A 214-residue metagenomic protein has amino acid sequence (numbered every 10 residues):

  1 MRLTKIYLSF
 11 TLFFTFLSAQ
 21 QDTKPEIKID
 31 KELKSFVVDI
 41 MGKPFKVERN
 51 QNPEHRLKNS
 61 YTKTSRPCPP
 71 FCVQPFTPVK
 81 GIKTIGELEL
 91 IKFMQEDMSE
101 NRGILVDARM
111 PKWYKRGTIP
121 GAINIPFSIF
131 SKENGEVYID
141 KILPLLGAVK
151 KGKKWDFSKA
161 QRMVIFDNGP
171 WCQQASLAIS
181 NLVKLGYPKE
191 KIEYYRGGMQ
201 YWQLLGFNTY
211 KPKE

Functional and structural regions predicted by a protein language model:
M1-I6: Positively charged n-region of N-terminal signal peptides that target proteins for export
Y7-T15: Bacterial N-terminal signal peptides
A19-R116: Flexible, polar/low-complexity N-terminal or interdomain linker segments that lie immediately upstream of folded
F71-R162, P212: Positively charged, proline/Ser/Thr-rich regional signature most characteristic of the Rhodanese/CDC25-like
M110-W113, I129-K132, G169-Q173, G198-W202: Solvent-exposed loop/turn segments at secondary-structure junctions within structured extracellular/periplasmic domains
R116-P120, V137, A175-I179, L205-G206: Short, solvent-exposed loop/turn and secondary-structure capping segments
L143-Q200: Catalytic cysteine-centered active loop of the rhodanese-like fold, especially the PTP/DSP P-loop
L205-E214: Active-site neighborhoods of enzymes that stabilize oxyanions during catalysis
